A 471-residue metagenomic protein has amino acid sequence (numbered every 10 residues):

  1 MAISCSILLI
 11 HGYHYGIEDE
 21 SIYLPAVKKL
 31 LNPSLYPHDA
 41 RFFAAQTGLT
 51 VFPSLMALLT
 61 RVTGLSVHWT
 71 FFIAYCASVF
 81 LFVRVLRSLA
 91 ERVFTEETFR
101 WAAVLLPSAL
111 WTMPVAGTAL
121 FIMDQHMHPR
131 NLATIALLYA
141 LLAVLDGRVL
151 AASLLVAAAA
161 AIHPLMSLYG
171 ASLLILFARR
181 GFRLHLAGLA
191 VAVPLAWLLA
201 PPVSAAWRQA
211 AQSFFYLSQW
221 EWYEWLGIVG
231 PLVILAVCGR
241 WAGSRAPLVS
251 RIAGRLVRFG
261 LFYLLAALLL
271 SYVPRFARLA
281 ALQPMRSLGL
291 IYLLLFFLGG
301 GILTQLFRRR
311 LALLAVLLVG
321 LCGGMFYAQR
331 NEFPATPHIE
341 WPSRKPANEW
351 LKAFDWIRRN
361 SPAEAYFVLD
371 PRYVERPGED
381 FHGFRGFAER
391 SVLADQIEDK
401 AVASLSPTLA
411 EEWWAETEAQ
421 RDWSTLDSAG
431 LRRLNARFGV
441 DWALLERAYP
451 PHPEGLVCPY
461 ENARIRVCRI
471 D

Functional and structural regions predicted by a protein language model:
S6-L110, P114-I135, P164-L165: Active-site lumenal/periplasmic loops and adjacent helix-entry segments of GT-C-fold, multi-pass membrane
L8, G12-E20, L31-H38, F43-L49 (+2 more regions): Transmembrane catalytic cores of multi-pass membrane glycosyltransferases and polysaccharide-assembly enzymes
V62, V144, A158-M166, W197-L198 (+1 more regions): Transmembrane helix irregularities
V83-T95, V144, L303-F307, I357: Transmembrane-helix signature of membrane-embedded glycosylation machinery that interfaces with polyprenol carriers
P129-L138, Y169-L173, Y292-F296: Hydrophobic core segments of transmembrane alpha-helices in multi-pass, intramembrane catalytic enzymes
L132-A151, A178: Membrane-interface transmembrane helices that cradle and orient dolichyl/undecaprenyl
Q305-E332: Signature aromatic-anchored transmembrane alpha helix within multi-pass, membrane-resident enzymes that catalyze glycan
N331-D471: Extracytoplasmic
